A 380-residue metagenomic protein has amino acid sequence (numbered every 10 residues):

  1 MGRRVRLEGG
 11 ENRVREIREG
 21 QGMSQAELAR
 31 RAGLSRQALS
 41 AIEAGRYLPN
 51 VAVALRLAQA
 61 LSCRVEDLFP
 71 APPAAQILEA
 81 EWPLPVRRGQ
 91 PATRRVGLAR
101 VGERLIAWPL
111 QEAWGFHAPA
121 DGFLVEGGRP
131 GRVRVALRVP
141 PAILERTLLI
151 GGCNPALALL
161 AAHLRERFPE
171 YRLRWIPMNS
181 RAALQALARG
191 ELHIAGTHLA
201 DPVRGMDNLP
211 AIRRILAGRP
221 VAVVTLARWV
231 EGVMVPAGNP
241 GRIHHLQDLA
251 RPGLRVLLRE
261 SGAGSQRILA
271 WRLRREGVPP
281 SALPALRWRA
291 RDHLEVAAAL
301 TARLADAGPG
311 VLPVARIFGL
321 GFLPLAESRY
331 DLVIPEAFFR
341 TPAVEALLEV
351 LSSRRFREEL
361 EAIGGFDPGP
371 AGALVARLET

Functional and structural regions predicted by a protein language model:
G2-R6, E16, S24-E27, S35-Q37 (+3 more regions): N-terminal hydrophobic or amphipathic helices and topogenic motifs
I143-C153, Q247-Q266: Short loop->beta-strand "edge-of-pocket" segments that line small-molecule binding or catalytic clefts across diverse
L159-L160, V256-E276: Secondary-structure junction motif
R172-N179, P280-D292: Short beta-strand-to-loop elements that line the ligand-binding cleft of bilobed periplasmic-binding protein-like
R181-A195, L199-A200, R289-L304: Short helices/loops that flank or line small-molecule/ion binding pockets
G196-I212, A297-A326: A ligand-binding cleft/hinge motif common to bilobed small-molecule-binding domains
A217-V230, L320-E349, P370-A376: Periplasmic-binding protein-like
L226, V235-V256: Flexible hinge/capping segments at coil-to-helix
